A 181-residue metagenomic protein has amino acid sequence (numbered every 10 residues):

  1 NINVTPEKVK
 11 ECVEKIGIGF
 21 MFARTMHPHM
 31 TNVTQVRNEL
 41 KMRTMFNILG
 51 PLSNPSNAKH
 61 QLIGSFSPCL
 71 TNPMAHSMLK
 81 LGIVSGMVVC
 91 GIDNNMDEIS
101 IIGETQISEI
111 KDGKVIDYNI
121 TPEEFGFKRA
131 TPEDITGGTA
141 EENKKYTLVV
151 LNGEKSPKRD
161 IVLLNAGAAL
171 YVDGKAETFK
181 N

Functional and structural regions predicted by a protein language model:
I2-N3, E11-N181: Glycine-rich anion-binding loops and their surrounding alpha/beta cores
K8: Short acidic active-site motifs
